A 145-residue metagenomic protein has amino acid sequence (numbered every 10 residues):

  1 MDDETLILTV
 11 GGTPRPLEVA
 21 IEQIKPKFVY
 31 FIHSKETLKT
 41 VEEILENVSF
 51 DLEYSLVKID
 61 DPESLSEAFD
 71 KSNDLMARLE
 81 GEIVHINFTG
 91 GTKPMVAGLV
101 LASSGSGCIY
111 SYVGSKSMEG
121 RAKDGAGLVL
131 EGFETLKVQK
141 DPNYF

Functional and structural regions predicted by a protein language model:
M1-I83, A97-F145: Long, low-complexity, Lys/Arg-enriched
E82-G90: Short N-terminal targeting/anchoring amphipathic segment
G90-V96: Ordered, amphipathic secondary-structure segments that act as subunit-interaction surfaces in large macromolecular
